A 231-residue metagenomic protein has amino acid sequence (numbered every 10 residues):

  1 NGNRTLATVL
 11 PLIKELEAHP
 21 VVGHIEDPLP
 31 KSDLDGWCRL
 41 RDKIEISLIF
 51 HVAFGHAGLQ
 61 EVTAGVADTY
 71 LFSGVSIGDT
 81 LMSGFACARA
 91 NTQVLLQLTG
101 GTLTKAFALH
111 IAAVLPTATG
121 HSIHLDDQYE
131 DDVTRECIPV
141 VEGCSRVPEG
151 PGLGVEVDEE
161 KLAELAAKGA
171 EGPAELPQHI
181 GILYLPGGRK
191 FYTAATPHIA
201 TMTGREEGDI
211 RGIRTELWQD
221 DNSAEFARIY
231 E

Functional and structural regions predicted by a protein language model:
N1-I44: Metal-dependent enolase-superfamily TIM-barrel catalytic cores that perform enediolate-based chemistry
N1-N3, N91, N222: Detector for Asparagine
P11, D42, H110, A163-E164: Charged/polar, solvent-exposed surface patches and flexible loops
I13, I25, I44-I49, I77 (+7 more regions): Weak global preference for isoleucine
E17, A112-P116, A166-G169: Structural signal for hydrophobic packing residues in well-ordered secondary-structure cores of soluble enzyme domains
V21, K31-V157, E175, P186 (+1 more regions): Shared catalytic-loop signature of beta/alpha-barrel
R135-E231: C-terminal extensions of enzymes
